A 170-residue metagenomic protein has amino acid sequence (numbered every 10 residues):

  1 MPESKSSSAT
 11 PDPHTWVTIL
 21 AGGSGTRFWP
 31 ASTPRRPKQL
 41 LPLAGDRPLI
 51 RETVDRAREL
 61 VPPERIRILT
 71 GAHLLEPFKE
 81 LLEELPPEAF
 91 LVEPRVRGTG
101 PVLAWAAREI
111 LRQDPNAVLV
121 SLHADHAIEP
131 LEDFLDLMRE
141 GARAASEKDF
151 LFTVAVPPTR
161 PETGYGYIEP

Functional and structural regions predicted by a protein language model:
P2-I19, T26-P30, P34, P42-H123 (+3 more regions): Conserved N-terminal catalytic core of the sugar/cofactor nucleotidyltransferase
P130-P170: Conserved core of the sugar-phosphate nucleotidyltransferase
